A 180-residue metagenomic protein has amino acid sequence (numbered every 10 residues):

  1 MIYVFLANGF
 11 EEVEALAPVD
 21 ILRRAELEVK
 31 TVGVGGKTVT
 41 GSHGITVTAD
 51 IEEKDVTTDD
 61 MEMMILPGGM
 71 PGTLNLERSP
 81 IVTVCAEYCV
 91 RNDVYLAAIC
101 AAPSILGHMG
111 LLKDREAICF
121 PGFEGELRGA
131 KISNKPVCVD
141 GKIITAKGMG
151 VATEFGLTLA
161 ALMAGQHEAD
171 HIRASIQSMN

Functional and structural regions predicted by a protein language model:
M1-N92, I105-H108, D114, E126-N134 (+1 more regions): Extended, subdomain-level signal for the structured scaffold at the beginning of enzyme domains
N92-I99: ADP-ribose/adenylate-binding Rossmann-like module
V139: Cytochrome P450 catalytic-domain "roof"
